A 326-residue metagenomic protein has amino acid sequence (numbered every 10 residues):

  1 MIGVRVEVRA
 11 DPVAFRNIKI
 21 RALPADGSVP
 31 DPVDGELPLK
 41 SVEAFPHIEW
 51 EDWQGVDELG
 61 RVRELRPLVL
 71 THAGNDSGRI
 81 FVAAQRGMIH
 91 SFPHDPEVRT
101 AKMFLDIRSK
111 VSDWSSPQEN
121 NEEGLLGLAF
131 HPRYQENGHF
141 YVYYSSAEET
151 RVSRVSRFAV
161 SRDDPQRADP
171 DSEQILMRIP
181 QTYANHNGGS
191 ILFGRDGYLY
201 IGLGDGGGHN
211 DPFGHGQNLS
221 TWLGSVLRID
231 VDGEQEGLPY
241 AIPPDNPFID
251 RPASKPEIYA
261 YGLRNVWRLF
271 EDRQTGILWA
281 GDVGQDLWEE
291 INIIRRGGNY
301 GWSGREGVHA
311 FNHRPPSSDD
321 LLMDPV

Functional and structural regions predicted by a protein language model:
M1-A25: Carbohydrate-interacting regions of secretory-pathway proteins
I2, R16, K102, S153 (+5 more regions): Extracytoplasmic/periplasmic beta-strand context in beta-sandwich domains, especially the cupredoxin/COX2 CuA-binding
V4-R9, E58, N210-Q217: Short aromatic-glycine motifs in intrinsically disordered, low-complexity regions
V13-F15, R99, D171-E173, T221-G224 (+1 more regions): Short edge beta-strand segments in beta-sheet-rich domains
I20, S91-F92, V155-R157, R228 (+1 more regions): Conserved blade-register residue in beta-propeller folds
A25-L39, L65, N75, A83-R86 (+4 more regions): Beta-propeller domain segments
D26-N210, R268-E271, G276-G284: Acidic, Gly/Ser/Thr-rich repeat motifs that build Ca2+-stabilized beta-propeller blades
